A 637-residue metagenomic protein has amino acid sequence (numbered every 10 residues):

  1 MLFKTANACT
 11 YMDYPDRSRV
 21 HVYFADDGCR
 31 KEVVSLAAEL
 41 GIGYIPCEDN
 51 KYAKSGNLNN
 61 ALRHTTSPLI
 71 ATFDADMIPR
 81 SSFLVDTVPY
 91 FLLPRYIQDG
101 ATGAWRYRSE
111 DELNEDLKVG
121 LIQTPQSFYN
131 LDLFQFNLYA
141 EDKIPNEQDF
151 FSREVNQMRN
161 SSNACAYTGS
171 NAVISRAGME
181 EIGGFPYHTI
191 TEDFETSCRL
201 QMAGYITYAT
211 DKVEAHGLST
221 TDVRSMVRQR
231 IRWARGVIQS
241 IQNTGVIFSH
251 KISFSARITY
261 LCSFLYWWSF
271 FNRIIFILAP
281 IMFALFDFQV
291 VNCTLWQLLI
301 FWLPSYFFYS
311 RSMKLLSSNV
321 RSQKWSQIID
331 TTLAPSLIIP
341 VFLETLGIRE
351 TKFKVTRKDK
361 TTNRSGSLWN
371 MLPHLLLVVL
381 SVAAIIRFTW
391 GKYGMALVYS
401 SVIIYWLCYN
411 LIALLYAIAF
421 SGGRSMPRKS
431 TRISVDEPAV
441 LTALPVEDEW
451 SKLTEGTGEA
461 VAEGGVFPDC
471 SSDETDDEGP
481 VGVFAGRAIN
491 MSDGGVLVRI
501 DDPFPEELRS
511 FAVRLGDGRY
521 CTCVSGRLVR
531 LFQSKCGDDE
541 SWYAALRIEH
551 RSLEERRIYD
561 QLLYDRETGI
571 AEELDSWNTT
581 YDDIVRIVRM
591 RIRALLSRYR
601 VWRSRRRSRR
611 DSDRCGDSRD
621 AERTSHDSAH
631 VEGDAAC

Functional and structural regions predicted by a protein language model:
N7-R19: Short, acidic, metal-binding catalytic loop of nucleotide-sugar glycosyltransferases
P15, A25-V33, D49-N50: A conserved acidic beta->alpha catalytic loop
P46-S67, S81-I190, Q201-M202, V223-L265: Long helical/loop segments within the catalytic core of UDP-sugar-dependent glycosyltransferases, especially the large
I70: Short aromatic/hydrophobic "clamp" motif used to bind/position activated sugar donors
D74-I78: The conserved acidic donor/metal-binding loop of glycosyltransferases
R199-A215: Catalytic donor-sugar/metal-binding loop of nucleotide-sugar-dependent glycosyltransferases
Y266-T351, G366-S430, V435: Membrane-embedded multi-pass helical conduit in multi-pass membrane proteins, especially envelope-biosynthetic
S367-M371, A396-C637: Structured alpha-helical
